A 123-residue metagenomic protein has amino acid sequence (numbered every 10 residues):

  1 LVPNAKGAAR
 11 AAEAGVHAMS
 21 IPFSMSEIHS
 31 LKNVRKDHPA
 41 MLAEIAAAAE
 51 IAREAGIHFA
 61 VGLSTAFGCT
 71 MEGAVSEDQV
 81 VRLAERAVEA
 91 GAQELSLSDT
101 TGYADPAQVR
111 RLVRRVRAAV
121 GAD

Functional and structural regions predicted by a protein language model:
L1-P3: Metal-cofactor-binding active-site regions of metalloenzymes
A5-V34, H38, E44-A60, A66-D123: Alpha/beta enzyme core
